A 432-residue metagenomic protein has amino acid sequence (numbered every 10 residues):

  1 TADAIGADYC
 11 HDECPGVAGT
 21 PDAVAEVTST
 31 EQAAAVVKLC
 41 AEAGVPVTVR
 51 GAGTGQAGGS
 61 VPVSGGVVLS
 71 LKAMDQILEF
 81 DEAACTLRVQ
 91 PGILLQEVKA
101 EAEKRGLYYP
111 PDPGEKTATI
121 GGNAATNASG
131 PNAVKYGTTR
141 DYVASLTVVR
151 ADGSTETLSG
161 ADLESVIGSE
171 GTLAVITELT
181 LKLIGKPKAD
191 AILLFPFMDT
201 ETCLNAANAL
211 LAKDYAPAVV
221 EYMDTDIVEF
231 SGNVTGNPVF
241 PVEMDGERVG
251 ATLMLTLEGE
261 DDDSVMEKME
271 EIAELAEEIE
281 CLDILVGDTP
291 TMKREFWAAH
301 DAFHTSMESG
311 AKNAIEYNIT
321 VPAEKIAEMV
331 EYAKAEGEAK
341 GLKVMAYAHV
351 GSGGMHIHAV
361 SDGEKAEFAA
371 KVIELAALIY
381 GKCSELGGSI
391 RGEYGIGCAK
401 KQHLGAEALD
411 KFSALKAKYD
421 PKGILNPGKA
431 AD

Functional and structural regions predicted by a protein language model:
A4-H11, L181, G185, L194-L375 (+2 more regions): C-terminal substrate-recognition/cap domain of FAD-linked oxidoreductases
I5, H11-M74, H349, C383: Glycine-rich N-terminal segment of FAD-binding domains in flavoprotein oxidoreductases, spanning the beta-loop-helix
C40, G171, I357, D420: Conserved, mostly hydrophobic/aromatic
Q76-A83, L87-E221, L425-N426: FAD-binding subdomain of flavoenzyme oxidoreductases
S384-I396, P421-L425: Alpha-helix capping/hinge segments and adjacent helical runs
K400-D432: Activity-critical C-terminal alpha-helical subdomain
